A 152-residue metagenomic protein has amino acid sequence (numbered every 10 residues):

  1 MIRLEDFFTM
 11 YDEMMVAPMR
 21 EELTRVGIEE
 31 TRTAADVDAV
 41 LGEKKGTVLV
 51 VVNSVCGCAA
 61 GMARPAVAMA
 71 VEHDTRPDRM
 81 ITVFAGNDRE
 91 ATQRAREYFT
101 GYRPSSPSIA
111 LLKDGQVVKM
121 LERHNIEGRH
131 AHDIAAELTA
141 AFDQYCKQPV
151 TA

Functional and structural regions predicted by a protein language model:
M1-K45, C146-V150: N-terminal leader/targeting and pre-domain segments
T33, V52-N53, G61, V83: Short His-Asn-centered micro-motif
K44-C56: Short active-site neighborhood of thiol/selenol oxidoreductases, capturing the structured segment around
V52, T75-R94: Thiol-based oxidoreductase modules, predominantly thioredoxin-like and allied folds used for disulfide exchange
A60-D74: Typically the conserved alpha-helix immediately C-terminal to a functionally engaged Cys/Sec in thioredoxin-like
A66-A68, R96, F142: Short, well-ordered amphipathic alpha-helices
T92-S106: Short acidic (Asp/Glu) patches
Y102-V150: Non-catalytic, surface beta->alpha helical segment in thiol-disulfide oxidoreductase systems
